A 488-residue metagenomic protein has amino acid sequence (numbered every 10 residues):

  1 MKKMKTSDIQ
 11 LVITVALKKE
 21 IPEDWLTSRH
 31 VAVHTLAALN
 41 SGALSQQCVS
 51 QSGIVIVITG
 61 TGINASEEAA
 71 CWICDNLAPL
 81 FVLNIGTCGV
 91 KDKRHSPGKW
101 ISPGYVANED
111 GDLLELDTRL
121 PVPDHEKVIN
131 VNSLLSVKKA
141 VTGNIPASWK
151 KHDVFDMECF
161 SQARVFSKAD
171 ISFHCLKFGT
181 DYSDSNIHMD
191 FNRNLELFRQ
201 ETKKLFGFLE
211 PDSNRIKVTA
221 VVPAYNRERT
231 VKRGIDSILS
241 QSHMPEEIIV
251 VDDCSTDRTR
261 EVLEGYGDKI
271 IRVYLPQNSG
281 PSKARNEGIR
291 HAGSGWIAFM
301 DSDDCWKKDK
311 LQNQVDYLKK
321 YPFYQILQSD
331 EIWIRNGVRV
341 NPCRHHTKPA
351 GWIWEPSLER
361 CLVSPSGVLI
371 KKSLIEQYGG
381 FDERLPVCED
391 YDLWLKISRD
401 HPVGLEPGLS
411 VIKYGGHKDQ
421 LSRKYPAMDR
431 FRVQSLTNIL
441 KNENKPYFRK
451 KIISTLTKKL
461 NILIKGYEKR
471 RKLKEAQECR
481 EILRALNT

Functional and structural regions predicted by a protein language model:
H34-D212: Glycine-rich phosphate- or other oxyanion-binding loops that anchor nucleotides, phosphorylated ligands
R227-S240, E246-E247: Short, well-formed alpha-helical segments that are part of the catalytic scaffolds of diverse glycosyltransferases
S237, D252-E261, S279, D301: A conserved acidic beta->alpha catalytic loop
L275-A292: Glycine-rich, basic loop-to-helix element that forms the pyrophosphate-binding segment of sugar-nucleotide handling
I297: Short aromatic/hydrophobic "clamp" motif used to bind/position activated sugar donors
D309-N341: Conserved donor NDP-sugar-binding/catalytic core segment of glycosyltransferases
T347-S435: Conserved nucleotide-sugar donor-binding catalytic segment
L409, G415-T488: C-terminal subregions of glycosyltransferases and related glycan-biosynthesis enzymes
